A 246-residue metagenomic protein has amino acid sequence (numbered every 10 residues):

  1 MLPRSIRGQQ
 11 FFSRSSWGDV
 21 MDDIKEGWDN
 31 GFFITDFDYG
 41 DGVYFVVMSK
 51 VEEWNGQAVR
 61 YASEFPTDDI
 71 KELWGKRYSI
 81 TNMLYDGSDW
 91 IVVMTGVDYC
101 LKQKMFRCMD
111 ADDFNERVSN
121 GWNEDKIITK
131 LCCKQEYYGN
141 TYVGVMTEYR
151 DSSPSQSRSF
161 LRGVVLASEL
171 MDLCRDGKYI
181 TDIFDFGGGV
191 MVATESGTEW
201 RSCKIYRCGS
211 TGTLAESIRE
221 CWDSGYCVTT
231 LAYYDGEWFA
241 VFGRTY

Functional and structural regions predicted by a protein language model:
M1-Y246: Terminus-proximal functional modules
